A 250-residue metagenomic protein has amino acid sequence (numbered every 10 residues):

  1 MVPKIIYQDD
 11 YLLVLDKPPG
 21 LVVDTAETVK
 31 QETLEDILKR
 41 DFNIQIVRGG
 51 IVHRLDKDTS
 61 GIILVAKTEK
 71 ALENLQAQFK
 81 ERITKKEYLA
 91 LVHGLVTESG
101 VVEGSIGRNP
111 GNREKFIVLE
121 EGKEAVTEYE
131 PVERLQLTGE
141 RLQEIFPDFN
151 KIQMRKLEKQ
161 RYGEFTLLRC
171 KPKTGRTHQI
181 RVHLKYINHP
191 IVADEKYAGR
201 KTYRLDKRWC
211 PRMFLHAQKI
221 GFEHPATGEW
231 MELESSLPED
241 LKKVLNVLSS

Functional and structural regions predicted by a protein language model:
M1-S250: RNA pseudouridine synthases
